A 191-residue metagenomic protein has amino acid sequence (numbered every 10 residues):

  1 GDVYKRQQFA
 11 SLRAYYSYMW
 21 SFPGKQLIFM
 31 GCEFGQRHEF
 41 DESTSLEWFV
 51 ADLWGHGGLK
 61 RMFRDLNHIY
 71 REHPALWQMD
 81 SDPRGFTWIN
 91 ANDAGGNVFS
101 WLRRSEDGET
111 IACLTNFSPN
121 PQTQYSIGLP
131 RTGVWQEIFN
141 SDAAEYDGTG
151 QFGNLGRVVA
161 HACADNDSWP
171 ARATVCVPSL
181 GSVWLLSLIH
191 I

Functional and structural regions predicted by a protein language model:
G1, K5-I28, C32-I189: Carbohydrate-interacting/catalytic domains
